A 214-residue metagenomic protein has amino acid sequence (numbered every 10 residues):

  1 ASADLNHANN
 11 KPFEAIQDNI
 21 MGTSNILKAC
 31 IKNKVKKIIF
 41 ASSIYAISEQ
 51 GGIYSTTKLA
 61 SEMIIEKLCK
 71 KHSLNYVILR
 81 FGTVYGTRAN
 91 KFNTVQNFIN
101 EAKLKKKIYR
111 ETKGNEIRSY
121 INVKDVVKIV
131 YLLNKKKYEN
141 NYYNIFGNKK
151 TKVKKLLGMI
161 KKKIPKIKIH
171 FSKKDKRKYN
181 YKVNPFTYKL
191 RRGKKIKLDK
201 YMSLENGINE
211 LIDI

Functional and structural regions predicted by a protein language model:
A1-Q17: NAD(P)H-binding glycine-rich loop region in Rossmannoid oxidoreductase-like domains and their noncatalytic homologs
S2-N6, I44-G51, G82-Y85: Active-site segment of SDR-like NAD(P)-dependent oxidoreductases
N6, F13, S24, F92 (+5 more regions): Residues in well-ordered alpha-helical elements
E14-N25, T56-T57, I121: Glycine-rich NAD(P)-binding loop of the Rossmann-fold in SDR/ketoreductase-type enzymes
M21-S55, V77: Conserved Rossmann-fold NAD(P)-dependent oxidoreductase catalytic core, especially the SDR/UDP-sugar
I39-S42, I78-G86, Y142-G147: Short beta-strand segments
I53, L59, M63-R118, V123-L132 (+1 more regions): NAD(P)-dependent short-chain dehydrogenase/reductase
K105-I214: C-terminal substrate-binding subdomain of Rossmann-fold SDR/epimerase-dehydratase oxidoreductases
